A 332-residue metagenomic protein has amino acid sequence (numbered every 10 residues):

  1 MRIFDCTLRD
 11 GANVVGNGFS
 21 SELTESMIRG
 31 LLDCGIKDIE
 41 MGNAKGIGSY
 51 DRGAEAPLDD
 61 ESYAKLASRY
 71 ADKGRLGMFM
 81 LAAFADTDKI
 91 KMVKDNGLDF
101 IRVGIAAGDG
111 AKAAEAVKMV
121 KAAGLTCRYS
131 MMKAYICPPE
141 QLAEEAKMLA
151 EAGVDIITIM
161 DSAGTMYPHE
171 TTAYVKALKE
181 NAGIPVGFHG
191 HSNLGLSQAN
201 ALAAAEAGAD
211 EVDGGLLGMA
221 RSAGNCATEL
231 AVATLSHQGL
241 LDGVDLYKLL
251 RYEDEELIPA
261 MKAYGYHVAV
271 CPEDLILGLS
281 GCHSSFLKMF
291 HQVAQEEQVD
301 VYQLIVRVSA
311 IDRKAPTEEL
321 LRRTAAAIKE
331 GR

Functional and structural regions predicted by a protein language model:
M1-R332: Catalytic cores and adjacent flexible loops of soluble metabolic enzymes that perform enolate/carbanion chemistry on
